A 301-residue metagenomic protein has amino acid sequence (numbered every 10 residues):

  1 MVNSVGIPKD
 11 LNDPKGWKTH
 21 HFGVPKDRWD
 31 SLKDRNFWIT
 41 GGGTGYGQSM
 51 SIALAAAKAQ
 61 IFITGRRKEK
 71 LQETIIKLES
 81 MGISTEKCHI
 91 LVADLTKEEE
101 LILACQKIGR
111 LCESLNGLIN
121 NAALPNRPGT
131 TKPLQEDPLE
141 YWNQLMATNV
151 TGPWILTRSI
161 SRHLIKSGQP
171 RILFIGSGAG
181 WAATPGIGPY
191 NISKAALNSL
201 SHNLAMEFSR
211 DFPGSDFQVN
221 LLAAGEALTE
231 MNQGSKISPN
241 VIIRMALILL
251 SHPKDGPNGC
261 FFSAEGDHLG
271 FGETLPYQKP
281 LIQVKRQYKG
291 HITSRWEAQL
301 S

Functional and structural regions predicted by a protein language model:
M1-N36, E273-S301: Non-catalytic terminal and boundary segments that flank Rossmann-like NAD(P)-dependent oxidoreductase
N36, G41-G45: Conserved glycine-rich cofactor-binding loop
A59-E73: Conserved glycine-rich Rossmann-like NAD(P)H-binding loop of the short-chain dehydrogenase/reductase
N121-G129: Conserved NAD(P)H cofactor-binding loop of Rossmann-fold oxidoreductase domains
G129-L134, P138-N143: Substrate-binding pocket helix/loop in short-chain dehydrogenase/reductase
T157, S193: Active-site helix of classical SDR
S177: Residue(s) in the substrate-gating loop at a strand-loop-helix junction that position the organic substrate next
